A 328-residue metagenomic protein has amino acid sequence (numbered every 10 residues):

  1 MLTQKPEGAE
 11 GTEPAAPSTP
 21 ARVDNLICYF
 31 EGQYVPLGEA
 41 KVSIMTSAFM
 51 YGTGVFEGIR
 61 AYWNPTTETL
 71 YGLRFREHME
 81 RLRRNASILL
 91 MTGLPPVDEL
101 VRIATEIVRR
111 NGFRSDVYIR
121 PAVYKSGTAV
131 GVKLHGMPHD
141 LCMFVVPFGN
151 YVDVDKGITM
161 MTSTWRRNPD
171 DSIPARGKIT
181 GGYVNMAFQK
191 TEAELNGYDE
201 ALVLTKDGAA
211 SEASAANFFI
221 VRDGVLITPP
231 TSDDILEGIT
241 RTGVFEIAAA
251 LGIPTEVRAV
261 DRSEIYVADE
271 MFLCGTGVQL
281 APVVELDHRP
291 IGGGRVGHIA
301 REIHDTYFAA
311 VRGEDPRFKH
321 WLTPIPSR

Functional and structural regions predicted by a protein language model:
M1-L94, E99-E106, A129-R328: Helix-start/capping segments and mature chain N-termini
R109-F113: Non-catalytic accessory segments adjacent to catalytic cores
D116-V123: ATP-grasp fold ATP-binding core
S126: Active-site loop/lid in soluble adenylation, ligation, and acyl-transfer enzymes
